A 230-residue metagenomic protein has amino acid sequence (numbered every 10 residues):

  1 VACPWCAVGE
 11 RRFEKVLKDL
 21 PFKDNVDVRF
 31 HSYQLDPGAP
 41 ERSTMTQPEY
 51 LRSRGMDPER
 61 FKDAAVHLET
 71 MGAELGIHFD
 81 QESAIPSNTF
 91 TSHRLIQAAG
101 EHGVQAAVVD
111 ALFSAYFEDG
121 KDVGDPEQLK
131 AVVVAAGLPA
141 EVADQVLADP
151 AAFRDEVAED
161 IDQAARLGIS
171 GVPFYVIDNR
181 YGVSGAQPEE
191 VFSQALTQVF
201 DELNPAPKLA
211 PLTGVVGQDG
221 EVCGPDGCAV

Functional and structural regions predicted by a protein language model:
V1: Cys/His-enriched microdomains
W5-F22, Q97, E101-V230: C-terminal cap of thioredoxin/glutaredoxin-like
E10-Y116, C223, C228: Structural alpha/beta surface segment adjacent to cysteine/selenocysteine redox centers across thiol/disulfide enzymes
